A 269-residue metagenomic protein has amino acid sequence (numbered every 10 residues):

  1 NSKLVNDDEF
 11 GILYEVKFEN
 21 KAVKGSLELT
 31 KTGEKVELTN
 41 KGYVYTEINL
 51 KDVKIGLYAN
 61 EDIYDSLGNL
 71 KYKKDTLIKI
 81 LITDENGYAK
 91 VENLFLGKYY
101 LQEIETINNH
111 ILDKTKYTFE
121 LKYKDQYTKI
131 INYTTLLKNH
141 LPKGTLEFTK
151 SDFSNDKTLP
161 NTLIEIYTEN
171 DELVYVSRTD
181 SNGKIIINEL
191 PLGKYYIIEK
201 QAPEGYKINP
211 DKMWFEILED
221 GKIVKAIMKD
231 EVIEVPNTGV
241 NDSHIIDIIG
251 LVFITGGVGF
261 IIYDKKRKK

Functional and structural regions predicted by a protein language model:
N1-K269: Solvent-exposed loop/turn and edge beta-strand elements of beta-rich ligand-binding domains
